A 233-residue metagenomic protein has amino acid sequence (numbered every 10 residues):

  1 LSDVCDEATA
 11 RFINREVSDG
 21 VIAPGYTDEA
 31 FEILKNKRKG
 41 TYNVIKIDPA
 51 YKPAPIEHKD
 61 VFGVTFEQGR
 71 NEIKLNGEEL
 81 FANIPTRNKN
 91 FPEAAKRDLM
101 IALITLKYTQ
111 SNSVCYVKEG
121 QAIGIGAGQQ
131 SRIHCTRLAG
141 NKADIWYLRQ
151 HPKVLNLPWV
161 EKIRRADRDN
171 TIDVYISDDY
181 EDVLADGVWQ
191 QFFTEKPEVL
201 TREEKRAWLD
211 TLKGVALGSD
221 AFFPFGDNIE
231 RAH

Functional and structural regions predicted by a protein language model:
L1-H233: ATP-dependent carboxylate/acyl-activation modules
